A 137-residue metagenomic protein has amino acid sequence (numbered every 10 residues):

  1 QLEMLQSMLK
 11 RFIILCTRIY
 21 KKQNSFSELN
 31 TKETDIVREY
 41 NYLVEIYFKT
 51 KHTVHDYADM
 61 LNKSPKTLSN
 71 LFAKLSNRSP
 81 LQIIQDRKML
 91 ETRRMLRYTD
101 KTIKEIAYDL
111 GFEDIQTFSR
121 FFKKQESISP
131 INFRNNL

Functional and structural regions predicted by a protein language model:
L2-E3, T17-Y42, I46-L61, K74-Q82 (+1 more regions): Short, Lys/Arg-enriched, Trp-marked, Pro/Gly-tolerant hinge/linker segments that flank
H55, L81, K104, R120 (+1 more regions): Residues within the helices of the helix-turn-helix
D56-K63, L68, F72, I106-E113 (+2 more regions): Append "Primarily bacterial transcriptional regulators
K74-Q116, N135-L137: Terminal helix-turn-helix DNA-binding modules in bacterial transcription factors
S119-L137: …primarily DNA-binding HTH/wHTH and HhH modules…
